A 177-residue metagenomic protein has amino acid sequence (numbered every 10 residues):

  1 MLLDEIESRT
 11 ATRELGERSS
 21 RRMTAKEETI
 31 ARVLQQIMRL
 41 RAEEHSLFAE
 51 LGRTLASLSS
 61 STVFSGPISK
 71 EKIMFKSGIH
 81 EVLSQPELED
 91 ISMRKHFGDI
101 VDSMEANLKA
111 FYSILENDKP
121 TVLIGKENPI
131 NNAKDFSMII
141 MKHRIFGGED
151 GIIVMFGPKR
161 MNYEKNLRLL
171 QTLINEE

Functional and structural regions predicted by a protein language model:
L2-R13, R18-E177: Intrinsically disordered, acidic Ser/Thr/Pro-rich low-complexity regulatory segments
